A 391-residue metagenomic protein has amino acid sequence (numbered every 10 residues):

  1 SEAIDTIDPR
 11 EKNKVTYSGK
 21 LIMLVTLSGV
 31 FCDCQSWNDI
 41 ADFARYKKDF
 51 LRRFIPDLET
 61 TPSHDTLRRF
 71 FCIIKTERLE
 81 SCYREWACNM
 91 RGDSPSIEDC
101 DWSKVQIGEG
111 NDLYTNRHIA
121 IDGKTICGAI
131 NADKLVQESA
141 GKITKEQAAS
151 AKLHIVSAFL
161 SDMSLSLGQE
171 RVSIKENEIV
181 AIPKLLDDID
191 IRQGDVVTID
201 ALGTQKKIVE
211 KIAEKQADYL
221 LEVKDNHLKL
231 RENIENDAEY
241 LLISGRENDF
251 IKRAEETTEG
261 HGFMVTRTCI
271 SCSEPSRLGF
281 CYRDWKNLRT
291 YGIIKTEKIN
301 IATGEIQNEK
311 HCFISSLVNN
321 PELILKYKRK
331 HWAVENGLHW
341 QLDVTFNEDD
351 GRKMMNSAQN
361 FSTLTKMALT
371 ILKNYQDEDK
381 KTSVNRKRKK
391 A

Functional and structural regions predicted by a protein language model:
S1, I40, I314, V318-R352: Short amphipathic alpha-helical "interface-anchor" segments enriched in bulky aromatics
S1-L24, P56, R68: Basic, short loop/linker segments at the boundary and entry of helix-turn-helix/winged-helix-like folds
D5, K47, Q341-A391: A short, flexible helix-boundary coil/loop motif
V25, I40, S63, I119-K124 (+7 more regions): Short, conserved catalytic/metal-binding motifs centered on acidic residues
S36-I55: DNA-recognition alpha helix
D57-A140, I199, Q216: Active-site- or DNA-interface-adjacent structural scaffold in DNA-acting proteins
S139-D195: Electropositive, glycine- and tryptophan-enriched low-complexity nucleic-acid-binding patches
K224-R329: An anionic, glycine-rich sequence signature occurring as long contiguous blocks
